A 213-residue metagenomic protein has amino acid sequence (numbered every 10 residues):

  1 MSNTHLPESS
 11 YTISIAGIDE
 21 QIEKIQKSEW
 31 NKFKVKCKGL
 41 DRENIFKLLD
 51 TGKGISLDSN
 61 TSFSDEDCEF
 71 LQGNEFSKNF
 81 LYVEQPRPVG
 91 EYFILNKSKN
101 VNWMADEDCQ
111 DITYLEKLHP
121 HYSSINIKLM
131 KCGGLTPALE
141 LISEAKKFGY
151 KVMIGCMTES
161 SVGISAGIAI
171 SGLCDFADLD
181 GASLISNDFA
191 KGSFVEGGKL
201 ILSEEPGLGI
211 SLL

Functional and structural regions predicted by a protein language model:
M1-I55, N60-E66, K191-L213: N-terminal capping/lid subdomain adjacent to the active-site entrance of alpha/beta enzymes
V35, L40-S165, A169-S171, S186-G198: Catalytic core of soluble alpha/beta enzymes
D175-D178: Short helix/strand-capping turn motifs
A182: Active-site cofactor/co-catalyst pockets and adjacent glycine-rich loops in catalytic enzymes
